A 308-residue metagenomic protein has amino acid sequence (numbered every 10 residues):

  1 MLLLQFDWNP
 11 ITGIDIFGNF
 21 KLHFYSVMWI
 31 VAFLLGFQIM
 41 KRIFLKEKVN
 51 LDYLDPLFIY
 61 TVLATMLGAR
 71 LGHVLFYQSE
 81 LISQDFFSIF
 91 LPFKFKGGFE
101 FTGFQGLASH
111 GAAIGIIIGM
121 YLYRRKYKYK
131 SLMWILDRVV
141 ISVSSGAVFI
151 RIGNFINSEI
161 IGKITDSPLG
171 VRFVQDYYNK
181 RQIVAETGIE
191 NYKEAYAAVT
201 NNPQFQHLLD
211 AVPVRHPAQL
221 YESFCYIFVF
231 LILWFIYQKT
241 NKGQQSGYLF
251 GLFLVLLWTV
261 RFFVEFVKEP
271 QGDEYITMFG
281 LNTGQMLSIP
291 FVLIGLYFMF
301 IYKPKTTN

Functional and structural regions predicted by a protein language model:
M1-N308: Hydrophobic, membrane-interfacing alpha helices
